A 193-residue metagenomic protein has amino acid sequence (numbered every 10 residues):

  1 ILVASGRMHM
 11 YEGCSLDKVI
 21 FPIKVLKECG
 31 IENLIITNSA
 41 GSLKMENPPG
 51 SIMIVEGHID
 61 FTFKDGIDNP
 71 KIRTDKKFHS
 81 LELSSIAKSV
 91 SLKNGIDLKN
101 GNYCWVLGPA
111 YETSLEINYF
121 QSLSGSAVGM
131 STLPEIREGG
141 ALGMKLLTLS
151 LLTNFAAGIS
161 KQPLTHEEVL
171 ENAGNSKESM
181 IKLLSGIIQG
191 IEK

Functional and structural regions predicted by a protein language model:
I1-D75: Metabolite-binding pocket within alpha/beta catalytic cores that recognizes anionic/polar moieties
V3-S5, L34-N38, I54, L98-C104 (+2 more regions): General beta-strand structural signal in soluble alpha/beta enzymes
K27-G30, Q121, G140: Non-catalytic positions within long, well-ordered alpha-helices that form the structural scaffold/packing of enzyme
E82, I86-I96, K182-G190: Generic non-transmembrane alpha-helical segments
S89-S126: Active-site/ligand-binding-proximal alpha/beta "capping" segment
M130-E168: Zn-dependent metallopeptidase/amidohydrolase metal-coordination segment
A157-K193: His/Asp/Glu-rich mid-to-C-terminal helical/loop segments that flank catalytic regions of hydrolases
